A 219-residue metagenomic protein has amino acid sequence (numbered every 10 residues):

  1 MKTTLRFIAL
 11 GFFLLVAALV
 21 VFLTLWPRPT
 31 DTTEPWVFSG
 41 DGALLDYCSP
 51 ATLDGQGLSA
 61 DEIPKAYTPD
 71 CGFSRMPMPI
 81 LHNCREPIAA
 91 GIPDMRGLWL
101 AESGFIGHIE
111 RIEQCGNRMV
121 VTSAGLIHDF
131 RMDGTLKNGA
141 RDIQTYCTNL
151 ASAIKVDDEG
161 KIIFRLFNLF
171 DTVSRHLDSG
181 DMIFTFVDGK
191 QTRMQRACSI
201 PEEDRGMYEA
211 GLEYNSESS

Functional and structural regions predicted by a protein language model:
K2-H108, S199-S219: Amphipathic/hydrophobic helical signal segments and adjacent flexible N-terminal regions that mediate secretion
D94, I112-G116, V156-D157, H176-D178: Generic beta-strand structural signal
S103, S123-G125, D158, L166-N168 (+2 more regions): A mature extracytoplasmic/lumenal domain signature
F105-N149: N-terminal glycine/threonine-rich, aromatic-flanked beta-hairpin/loop signature
R141-V156, M207-S218: Short, surface-exposed secondary-structure junctions/capping segments
T148-S179: Acidic, glycine-rich flexible loop segments
H176-D178, M194-D204: Short beta-strand-to-coil "C-cap" segments at the C-terminal boundary of structured domains/repeats, marking
M182-G189: Short, exposed beta-strand-loop hairpins at the edges of beta-sheets in extracellular/periplasmic proteins
